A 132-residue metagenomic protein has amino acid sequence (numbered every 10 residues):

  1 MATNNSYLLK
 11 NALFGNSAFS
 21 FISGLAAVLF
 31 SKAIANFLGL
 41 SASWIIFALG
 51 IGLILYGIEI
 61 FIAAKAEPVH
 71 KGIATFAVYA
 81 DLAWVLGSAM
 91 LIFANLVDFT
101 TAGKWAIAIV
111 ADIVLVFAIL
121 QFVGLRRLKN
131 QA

Functional and structural regions predicted by a protein language model:
M1-F19: Cytosolic juxtamembrane helix and N-cap/initiation of the first transmembrane helix
A2-T3, L8, E59-V69, Q121-F122: C-terminal ends of transmembrane helices
A18-V28, S43-K65, F76-A89, D112-V116: Core segments of alpha-helical transmembrane spans in multipass integral membrane proteins
S31-S41, A94-A102: Membrane-interface helix termini and inter-helical loops of multi-pass transporters
A66-G72, F99-T100, R127-N130: Membrane-interface helix-boundary motifs at transmembrane edges
L86-A106, G124: Membrane-helix boundary connector in multi-pass membrane proteins
N95, V114-A132: Membrane-water interface at the C-terminal end of transmembrane alpha helices
T101-Q121: Alpha-helical membrane-associated segments of multi-pass integral membrane proteins
